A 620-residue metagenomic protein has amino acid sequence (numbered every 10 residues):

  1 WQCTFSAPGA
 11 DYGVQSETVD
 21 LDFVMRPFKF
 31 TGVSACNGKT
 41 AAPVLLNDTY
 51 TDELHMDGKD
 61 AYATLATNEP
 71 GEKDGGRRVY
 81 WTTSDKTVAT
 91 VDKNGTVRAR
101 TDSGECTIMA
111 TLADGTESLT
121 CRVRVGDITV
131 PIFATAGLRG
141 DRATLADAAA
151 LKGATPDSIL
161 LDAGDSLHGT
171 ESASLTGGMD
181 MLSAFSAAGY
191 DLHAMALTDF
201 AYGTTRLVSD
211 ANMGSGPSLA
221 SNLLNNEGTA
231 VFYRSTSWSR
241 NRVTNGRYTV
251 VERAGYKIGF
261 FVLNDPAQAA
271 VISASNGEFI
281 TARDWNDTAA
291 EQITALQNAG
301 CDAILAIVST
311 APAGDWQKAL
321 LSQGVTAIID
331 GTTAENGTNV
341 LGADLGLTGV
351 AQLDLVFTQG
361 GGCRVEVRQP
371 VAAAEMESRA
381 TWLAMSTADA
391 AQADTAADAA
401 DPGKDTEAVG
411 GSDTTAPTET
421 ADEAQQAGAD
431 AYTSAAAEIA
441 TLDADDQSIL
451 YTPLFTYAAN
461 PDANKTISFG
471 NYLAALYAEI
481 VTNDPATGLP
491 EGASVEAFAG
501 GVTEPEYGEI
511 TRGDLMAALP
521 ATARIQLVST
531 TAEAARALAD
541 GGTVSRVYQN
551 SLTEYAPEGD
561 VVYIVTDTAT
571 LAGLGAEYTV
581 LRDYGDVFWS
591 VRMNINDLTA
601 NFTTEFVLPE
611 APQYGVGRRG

Functional and structural regions predicted by a protein language model:
W1-D127: Extracytoplasmic soluble-region selector
V24-K29, V125-E375, A400, K404 (+1 more regions): Acidic, metal/ion-coordinating pockets
T40, D60, V97, E117 (+3 more regions): Short, solvent-exposed loop/turn motifs
T40-T49, L145-A148, S273, E509-T511 (+1 more regions): Short, polar loop/linker segments at the starts of domains and inter-domain junctions
A63, T96-R100, F261, L341-G342 (+2 more regions): Generic recognition of long tandem-repeat/solenoid scaffolds
V79-Y80, V88, R98, T107-M109 (+7 more regions): Ordered hydrophobic segments in well-structured contexts
E105-T107, T120, G246-V250, Q352 (+2 more regions): Short, acidic/polar N-cap/turn motifs at the starts of alpha helices
T129, D141, G153-A154, G277-I280 (+4 more regions): Catalytic centers of hydrolytic enzymes
